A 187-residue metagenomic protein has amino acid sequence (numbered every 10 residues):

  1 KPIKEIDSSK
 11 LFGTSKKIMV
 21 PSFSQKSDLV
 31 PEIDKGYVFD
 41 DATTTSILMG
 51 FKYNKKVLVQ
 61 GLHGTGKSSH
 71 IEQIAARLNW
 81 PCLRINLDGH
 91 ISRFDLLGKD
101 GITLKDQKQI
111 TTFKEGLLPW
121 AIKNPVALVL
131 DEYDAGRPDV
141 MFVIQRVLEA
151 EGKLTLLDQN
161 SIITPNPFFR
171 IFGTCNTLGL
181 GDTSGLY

Functional and structural regions predicted by a protein language model:
K1-Y187: AAA+ P-loop NTPase catalytic core and its hallmark functional loops
